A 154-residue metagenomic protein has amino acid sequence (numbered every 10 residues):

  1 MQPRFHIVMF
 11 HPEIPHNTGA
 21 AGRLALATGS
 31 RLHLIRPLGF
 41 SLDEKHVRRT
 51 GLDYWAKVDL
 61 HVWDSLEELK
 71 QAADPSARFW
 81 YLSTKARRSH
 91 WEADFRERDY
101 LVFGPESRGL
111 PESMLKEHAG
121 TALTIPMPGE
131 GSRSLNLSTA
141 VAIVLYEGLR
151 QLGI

Functional and structural regions predicted by a protein language model:
M1-I154: Post-transcriptional modification and biogenesis factors for structured RNAs of the translation apparatus
